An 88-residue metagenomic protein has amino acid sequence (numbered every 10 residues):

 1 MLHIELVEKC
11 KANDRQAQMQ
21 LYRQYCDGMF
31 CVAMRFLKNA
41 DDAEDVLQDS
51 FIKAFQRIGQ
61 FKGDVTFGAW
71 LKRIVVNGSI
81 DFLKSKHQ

Functional and structural regions predicted by a protein language model:
M1-E8: Intrinsic, short, N-terminal disordered tails of RNA polymerase sigma-factor systems
K9, G28, V32, K53 (+2 more regions): Residue-level recognition of specific faces of alpha-helices
K11-Q20, C31-D49: Short, charged helix-capping/linker segments at alpha-helix termini
L21-Y25, M29, V75-G78: Hydrophobic/aromatic residues within well-ordered alpha-helical segments
C31, D45-I52, V65-N77: Structural recognition of an alpha-helix C-terminal capping motif at a helix-to-coil junction
V32, A40, R57, D64-V65 (+1 more regions): Short helix/strand-capping hinge loops at secondary-structure junctions that flank key functional elements
G59-K62, V76-Q88: Arg/Lys-rich amphipathic alpha helix in sigma70-family domain 2
